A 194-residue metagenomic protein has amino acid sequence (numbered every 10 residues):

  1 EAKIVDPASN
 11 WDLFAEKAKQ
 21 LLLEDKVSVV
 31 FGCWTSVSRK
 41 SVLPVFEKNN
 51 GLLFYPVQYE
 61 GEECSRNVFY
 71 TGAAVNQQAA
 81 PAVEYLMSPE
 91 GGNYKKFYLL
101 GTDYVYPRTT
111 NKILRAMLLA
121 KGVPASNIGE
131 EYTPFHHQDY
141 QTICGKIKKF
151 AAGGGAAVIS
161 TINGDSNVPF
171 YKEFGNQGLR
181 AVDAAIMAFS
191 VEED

Functional and structural regions predicted by a protein language model:
E1, C33-W34, K96-G101: Short beta-strand segments enriched in small/hydrophobic residues
A2, L53, F97, I128 (+1 more regions): Hydrophobic/aromatic residues located in beta-strands of well-ordered beta-sheets within soluble catalytic
A2-E62, T71, Y132-Q141, G164: Beta-alpha junction/loop-to-helix N-cap segments that form part of ligand/metal-binding clefts
P7, T102, F189-V191: Cofactor-binding loop segments of dinucleotide-utilizing enzymes, especially the Rossmann-like FAD- and NAD(P)+-binding
S38-K40, A79, N167-V168, E193-D194: Short, well-ordered alpha-helical microsegments
N49-L52, V123, R180-A184: A short helix->loop->beta-strand "cap" motif at the edges of active sites that frequently abuts
E60, N67-G178: Extracellular/periplasmic Venus flytrap/periplasmic-binding protein
F174-D194: Extracellular/periplasmic periplasmic-binding protein-like sensory domains
